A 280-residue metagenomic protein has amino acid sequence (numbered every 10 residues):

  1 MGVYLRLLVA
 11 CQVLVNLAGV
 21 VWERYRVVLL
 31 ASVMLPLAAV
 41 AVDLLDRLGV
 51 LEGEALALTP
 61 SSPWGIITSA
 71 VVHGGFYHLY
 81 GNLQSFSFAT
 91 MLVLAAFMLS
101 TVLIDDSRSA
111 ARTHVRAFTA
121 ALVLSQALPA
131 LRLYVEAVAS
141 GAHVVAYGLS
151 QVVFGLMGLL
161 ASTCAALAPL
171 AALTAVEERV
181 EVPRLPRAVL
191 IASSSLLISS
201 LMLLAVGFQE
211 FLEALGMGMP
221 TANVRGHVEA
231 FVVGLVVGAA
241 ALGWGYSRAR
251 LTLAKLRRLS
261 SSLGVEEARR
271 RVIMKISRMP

Functional and structural regions predicted by a protein language model:
M1-D43, R47-L48: Topogenic membrane-insertion module of multi-pass membrane proteins
M1-V21, V71, A175-P280: C-terminal transmembrane module of polytopic alpha-helical membrane proteins
V27-V28, G53-S61, M157, S162-A165 (+1 more regions): Hydrophobic alpha-helical transmembrane segments
V28-A121, P129-H143, F211-A222: N-terminal TM1-TM2 helical hairpin plus the immediately adjacent luminal interfacial "cap"
N82-D105, L156-L173, V232-R250: Membrane-interfacial alpha-helical segments at the cytosolic side of multi-pass membrane proteins
A110-F118, L122, V145-G148, V152 (+1 more regions): Internal alpha-helical transmembrane segments of multi-pass membrane proteins
A120-P129, G155, A230, G234 (+1 more regions): Alpha-helical transmembrane segments in multi-pass membrane proteins
A142-A166, G226: Membrane-interface micro-motifs in multi-pass membrane enzymes
